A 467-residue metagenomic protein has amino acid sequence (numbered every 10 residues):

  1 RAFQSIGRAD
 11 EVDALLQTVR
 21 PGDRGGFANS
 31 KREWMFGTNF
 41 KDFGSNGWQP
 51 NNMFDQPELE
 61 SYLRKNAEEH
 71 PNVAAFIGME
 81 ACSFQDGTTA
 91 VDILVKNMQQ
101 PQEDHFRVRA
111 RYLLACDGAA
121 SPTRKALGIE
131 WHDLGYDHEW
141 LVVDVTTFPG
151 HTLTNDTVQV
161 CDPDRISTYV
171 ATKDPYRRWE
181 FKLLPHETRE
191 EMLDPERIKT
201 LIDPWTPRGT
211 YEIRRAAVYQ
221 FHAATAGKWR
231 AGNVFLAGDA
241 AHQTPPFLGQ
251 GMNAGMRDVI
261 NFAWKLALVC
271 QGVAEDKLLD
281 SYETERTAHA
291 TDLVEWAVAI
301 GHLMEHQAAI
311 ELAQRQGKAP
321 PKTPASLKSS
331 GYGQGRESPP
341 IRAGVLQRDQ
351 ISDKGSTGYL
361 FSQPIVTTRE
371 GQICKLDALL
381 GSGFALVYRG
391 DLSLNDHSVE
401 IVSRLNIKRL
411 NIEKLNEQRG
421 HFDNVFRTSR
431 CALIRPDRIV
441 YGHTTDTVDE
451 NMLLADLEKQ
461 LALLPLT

Functional and structural regions predicted by a protein language model:
R1-N66, V170-T172: Active-site-adjacent segment of FAD-dependent monooxygenases/related oxidoreductases
F3, E60-L63, L114, V143 (+7 more regions): Conserved structural-core and active-site-/substrate-pathway-adjacent residues in large, well-folded domains of enzymes
E11-L15, G25, R64-K65, V91 (+3 more regions): Conserved FAD-binding catalytic core of PHBH/FMO-like flavoproteins
G26-E33, N39-N46, S61, K65-A74 (+3 more regions): Helical substrate-recognition/capping region of FAD-dependent monooxygenase/halogenase enzymes
Q85-R107: Conserved beta-strand-loop-beta-strand element in the redox core of flavoprotein oxidoreductases
R107, L113, F235, C431: Hydrophobic "anchor" residues on beta-strands that sit immediately upstream of conserved functional sites
A115, A237, R435: Generic enzyme active-site microenvironment
E191-A254, A274, H289, L293-W296: FAD/FMN-dependent oxidoreductases across multiple families
